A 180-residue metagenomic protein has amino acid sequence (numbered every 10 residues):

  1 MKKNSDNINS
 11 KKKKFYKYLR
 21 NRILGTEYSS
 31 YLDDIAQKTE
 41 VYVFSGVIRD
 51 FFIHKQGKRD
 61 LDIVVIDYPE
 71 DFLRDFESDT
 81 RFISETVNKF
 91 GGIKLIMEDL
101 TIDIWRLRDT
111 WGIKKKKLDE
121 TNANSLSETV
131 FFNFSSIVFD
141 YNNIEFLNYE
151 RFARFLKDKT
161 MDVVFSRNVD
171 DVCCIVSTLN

Functional and structural regions predicted by a protein language model:
M1-N180: Catalytic cores of the polymerase beta-like nucleotidyltransferase superfamily and closely associated nucleotide
